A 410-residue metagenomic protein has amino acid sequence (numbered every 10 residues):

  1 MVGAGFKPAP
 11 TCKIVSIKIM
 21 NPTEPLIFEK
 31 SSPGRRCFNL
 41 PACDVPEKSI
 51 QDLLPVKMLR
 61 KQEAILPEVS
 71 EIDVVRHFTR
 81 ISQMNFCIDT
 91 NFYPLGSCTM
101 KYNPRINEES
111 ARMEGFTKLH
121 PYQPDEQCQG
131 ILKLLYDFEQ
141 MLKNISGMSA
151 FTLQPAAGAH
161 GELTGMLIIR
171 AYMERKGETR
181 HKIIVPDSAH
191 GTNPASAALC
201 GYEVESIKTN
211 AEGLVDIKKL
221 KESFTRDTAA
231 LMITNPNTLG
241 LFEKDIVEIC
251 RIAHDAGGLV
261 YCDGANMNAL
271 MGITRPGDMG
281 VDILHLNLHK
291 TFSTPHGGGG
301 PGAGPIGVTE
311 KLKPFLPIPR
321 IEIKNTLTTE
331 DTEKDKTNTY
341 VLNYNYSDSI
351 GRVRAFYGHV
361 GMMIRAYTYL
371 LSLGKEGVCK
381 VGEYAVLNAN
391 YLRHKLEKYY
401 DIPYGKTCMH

Functional and structural regions predicted by a protein language model:
P8-P10, V15, T329-T332: Short, low-complexity intrinsically disordered segments enriched in A/P/G/S/L with frequent Arg, especially at protein
I14-K118: N-terminal glycine-rich, Lys/His-bearing helix-loop that initiates the first secondary-structure elements of many
P67-E68, P124-Y136, P155, A159 (+3 more regions): Short acidic-aromatic active-site loops that bind/stabilize oxyanions
F86-I106, Q154-E162, F292-G307, K311 (+1 more regions): Conserved phosphate/anionic-ligand binding catalytic regions in large, soluble enzymes, centered on
D89, Q123, Q127, L142-G165: Short loop-beta-helix segment that forms the pyridoxal 5′-phosphate
S97-Q123, V204, E397-H410: Terminal amphipathic helices with adjacent charged low-complexity linkers/tails
G130, H160-L327, T337, V341 (+1 more regions): Conserved PLP-enzyme active-site core in the AAT-like
I283-H410: Active-site C-terminal subdomain of aminotransferase-like
